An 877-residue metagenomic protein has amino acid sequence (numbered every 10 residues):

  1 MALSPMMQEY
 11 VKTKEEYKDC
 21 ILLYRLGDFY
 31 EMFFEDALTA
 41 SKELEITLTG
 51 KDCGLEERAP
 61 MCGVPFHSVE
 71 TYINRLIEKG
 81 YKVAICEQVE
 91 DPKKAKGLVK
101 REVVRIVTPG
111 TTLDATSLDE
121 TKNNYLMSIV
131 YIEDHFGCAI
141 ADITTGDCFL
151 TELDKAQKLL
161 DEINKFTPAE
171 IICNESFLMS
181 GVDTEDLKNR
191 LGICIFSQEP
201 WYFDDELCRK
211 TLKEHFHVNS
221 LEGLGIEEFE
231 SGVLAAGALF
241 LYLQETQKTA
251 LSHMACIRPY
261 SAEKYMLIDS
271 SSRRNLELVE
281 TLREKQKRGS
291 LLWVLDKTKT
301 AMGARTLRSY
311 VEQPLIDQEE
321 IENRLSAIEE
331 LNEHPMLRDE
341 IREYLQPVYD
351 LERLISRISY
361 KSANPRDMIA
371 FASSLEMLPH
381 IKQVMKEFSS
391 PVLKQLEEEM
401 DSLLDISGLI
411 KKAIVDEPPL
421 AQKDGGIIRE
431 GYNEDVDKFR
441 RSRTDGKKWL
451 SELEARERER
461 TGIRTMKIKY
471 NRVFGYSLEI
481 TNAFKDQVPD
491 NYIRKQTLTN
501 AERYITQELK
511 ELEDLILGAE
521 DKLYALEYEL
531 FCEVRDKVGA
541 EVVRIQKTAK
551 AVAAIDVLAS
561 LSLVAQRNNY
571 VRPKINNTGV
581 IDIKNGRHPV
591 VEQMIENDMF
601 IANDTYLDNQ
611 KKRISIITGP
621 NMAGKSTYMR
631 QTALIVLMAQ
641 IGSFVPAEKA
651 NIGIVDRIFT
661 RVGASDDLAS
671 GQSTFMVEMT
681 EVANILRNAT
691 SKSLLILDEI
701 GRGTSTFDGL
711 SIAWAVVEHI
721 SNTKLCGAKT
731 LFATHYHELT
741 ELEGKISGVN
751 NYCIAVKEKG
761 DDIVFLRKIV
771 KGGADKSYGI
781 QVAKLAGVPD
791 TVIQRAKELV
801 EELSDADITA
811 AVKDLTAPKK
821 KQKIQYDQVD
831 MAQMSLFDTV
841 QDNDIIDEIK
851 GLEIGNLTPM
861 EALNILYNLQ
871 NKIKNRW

Functional and structural regions predicted by a protein language model:
M1-E330, Q346-S359, A363-A455, E801 (+2 more regions): Charged catalytic and DNA/RNA-contacting regions of genome-maintenance and nucleic-acid-processing enzymes
F34-A37, F229, K299, Y310 (+5 more regions): ATPase nucleotide-binding head domains, primarily ABC-like/P-loop NTPase cores
C86, P109-L118, A250, K386-V392 (+5 more regions): Active-site phosphate-binding and catalytic loops of NTP-dependent enzymes
I163, P168-S176, V182, S197 (+3 more regions): Conserved catalytic alpha/beta cores of large enzymes that bind or transform nucleotide phosphates and polynucleotides
F203-T211, M266-S270, L282, S373-K448 (+4 more regions): Amphipathic heptad-repeat alpha-helical coiled-coil/stalk segments that mediate oligomerization, filament/stalk
I321, I328, R338-Y344, F371 (+12 more regions): Amphipathic alpha-helical coiled-coil segments
Y360, N364, S374-M377, E430-G431 (+2 more regions): Charged, surface-exposed helical/loop "interaction arms" that form contiguous linear patches used for dimerization
N471, F837-D838, K850-W877: Terminal-proximal interaction/regulatory segments of ATP-powered molecular machines
